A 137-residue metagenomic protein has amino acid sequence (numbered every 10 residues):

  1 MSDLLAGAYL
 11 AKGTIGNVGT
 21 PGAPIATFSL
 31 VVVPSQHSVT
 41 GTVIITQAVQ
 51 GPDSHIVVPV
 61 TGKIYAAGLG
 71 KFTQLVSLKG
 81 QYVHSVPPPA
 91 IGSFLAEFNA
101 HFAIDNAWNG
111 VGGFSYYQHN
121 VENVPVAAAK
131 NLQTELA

Functional and structural regions predicted by a protein language model:
S2-Q36, S54: Short, solvent-exposed loop/hinge segments that bridge or flank secondary-structure elements
V18-G22, Q47-S54, S85-P89: Short, cysteine-centered beta-strand-loop-beta hairpins and adjacent loop/turn segments enriched in charged/polar
G22-A26, D53-T61, G92-A96: Amphipathic hydrophobic-ligand
V31-S38, Y65-F72, I104-N106: A short, structured loop/turn motif at beta-sheet edges
V32-V57: N-terminal glycine/threonine-rich, aromatic-flanked beta-hairpin/loop signature
V43-V49, K79-S85, S115-V121: Short, solvent-exposed aromatic-acidic interface loops
D53-Y65, N109-A137: Edge beta-strand at a domain terminus
T61-H101: Mid-chain, well-packed structural core segment of small domains
